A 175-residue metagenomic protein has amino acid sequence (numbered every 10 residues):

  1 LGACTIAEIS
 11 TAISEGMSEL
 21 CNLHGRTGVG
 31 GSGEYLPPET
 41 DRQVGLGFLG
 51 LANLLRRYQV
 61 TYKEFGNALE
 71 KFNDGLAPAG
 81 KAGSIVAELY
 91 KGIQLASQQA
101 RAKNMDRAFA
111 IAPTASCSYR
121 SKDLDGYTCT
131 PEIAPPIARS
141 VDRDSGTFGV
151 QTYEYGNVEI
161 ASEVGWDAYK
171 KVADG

Functional and structural regions predicted by a protein language model:
L1-G175: Long, C-terminal-biased catalytic regions of enzyme "large/alpha" subunits
